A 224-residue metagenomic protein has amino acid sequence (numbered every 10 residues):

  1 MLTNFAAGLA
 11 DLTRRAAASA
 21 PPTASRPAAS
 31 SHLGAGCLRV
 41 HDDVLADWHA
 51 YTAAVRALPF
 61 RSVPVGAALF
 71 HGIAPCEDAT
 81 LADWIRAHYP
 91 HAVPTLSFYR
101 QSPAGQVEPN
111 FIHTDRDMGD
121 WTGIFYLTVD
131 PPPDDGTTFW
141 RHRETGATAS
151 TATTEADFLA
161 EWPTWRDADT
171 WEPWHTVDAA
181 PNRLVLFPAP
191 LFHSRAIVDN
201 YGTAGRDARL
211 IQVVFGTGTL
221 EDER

Functional and structural regions predicted by a protein language model:
L2-I112, G136, R143: Non-heme Fe(II)/2-oxoglutarate
Q106-R224: Catalytic core of non-heme Fe(II) oxygenases with the double-stranded beta-helix
